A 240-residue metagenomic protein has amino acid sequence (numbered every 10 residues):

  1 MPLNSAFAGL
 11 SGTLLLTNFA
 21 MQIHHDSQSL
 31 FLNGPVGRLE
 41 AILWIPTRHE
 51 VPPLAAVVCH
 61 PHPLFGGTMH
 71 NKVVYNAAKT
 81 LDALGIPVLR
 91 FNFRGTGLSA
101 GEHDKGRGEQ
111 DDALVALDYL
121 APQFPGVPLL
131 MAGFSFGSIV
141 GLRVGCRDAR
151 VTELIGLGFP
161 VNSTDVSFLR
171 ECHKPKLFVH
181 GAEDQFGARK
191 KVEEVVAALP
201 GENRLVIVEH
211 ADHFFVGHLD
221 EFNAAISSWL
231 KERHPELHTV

Functional and structural regions predicted by a protein language model:
F19-V51: N-terminal cap/lid segment of alpha/beta-hydrolase-fold proteins
R48-R90: Short, surface-exposed "cap/lid" segments of acyl-processing enzymes
H103-Q123: Alpha/beta-hydrolase active-site loop
F124-F134: Alpha/beta-hydrolase fold nucleophile elbow
G133-G141: Gly/Ala-rich beta-loop-alpha elbow adjacent to hydrolase catalytic centers
C172, F178-H180, D184: Short beta-strand/loop motif that positions the catalytic acidic residue of the alpha/beta-hydrolase fold
A182-G187, F214: Acidic catalytic loop of the alpha/beta-hydrolase fold
A198-F214: Catalytic histidine neighborhood in serine/cysteine hydrolases with alpha/beta-hydrolase-type architecture
